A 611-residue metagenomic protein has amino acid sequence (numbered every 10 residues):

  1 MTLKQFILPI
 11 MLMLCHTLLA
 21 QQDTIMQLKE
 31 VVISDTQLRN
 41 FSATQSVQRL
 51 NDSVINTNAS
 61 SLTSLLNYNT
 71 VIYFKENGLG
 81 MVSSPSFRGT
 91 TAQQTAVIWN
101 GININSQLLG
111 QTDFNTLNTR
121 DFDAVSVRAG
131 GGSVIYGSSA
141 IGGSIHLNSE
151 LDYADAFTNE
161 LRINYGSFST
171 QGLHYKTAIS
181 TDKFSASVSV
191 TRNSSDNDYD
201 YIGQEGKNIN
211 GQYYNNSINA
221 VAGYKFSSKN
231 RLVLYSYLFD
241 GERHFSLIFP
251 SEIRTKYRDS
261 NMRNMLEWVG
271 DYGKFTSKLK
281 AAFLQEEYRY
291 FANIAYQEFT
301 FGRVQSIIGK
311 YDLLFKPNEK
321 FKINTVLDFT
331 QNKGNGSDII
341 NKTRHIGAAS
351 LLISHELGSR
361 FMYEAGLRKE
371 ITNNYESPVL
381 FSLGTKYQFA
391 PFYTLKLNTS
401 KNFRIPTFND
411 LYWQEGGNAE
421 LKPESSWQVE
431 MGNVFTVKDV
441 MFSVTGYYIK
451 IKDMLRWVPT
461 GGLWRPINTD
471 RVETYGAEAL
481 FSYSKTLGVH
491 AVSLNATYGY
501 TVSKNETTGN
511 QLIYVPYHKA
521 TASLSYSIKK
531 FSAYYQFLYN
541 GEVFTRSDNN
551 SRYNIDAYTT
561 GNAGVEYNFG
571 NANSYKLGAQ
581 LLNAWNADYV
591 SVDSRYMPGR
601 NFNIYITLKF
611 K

Functional and structural regions predicted by a protein language model:
L28-T57, S84: N-terminal periplasmic "start-of-domain" segments of outer-membrane beta-barrel proteins
L62-L65, S83-S86, I98, T112-N118 (+4 more regions): N-terminal periplasmic accessory domains that precede and gate Gram-negative outer-membrane beta-barrel machines
T63-I102: Extracytoplasmic beta-strand/coil segments of soluble accessory domains associated with Gram-negative outer-membrane
F74, I102-G130: Short acidic/polar hinge/loop motifs at secondary-structure boundaries that mediate gating or recognition
S195-Y201, E205-S217, K225-S306: Flexible loop and strand-edge segments within Gram-negative outer membrane beta-barrel domains
D198, I451-K452, L494, G541-R546 (+1 more regions): C-terminal beta-signal and adjacent terminal beta-strands/loops of Gram-negative outer-membrane beta-barrel proteins
P250-D271, Y393-T394, N398-K452, V458-T486 (+1 more regions): Outer-membrane beta-barrel signature, preferentially recognizing the C-terminal barrel domain of Gram-negative
G358-S359, Y448-K450, N468-F544, N571 (+1 more regions): Gram-negative outer-membrane beta-barrel transporters
